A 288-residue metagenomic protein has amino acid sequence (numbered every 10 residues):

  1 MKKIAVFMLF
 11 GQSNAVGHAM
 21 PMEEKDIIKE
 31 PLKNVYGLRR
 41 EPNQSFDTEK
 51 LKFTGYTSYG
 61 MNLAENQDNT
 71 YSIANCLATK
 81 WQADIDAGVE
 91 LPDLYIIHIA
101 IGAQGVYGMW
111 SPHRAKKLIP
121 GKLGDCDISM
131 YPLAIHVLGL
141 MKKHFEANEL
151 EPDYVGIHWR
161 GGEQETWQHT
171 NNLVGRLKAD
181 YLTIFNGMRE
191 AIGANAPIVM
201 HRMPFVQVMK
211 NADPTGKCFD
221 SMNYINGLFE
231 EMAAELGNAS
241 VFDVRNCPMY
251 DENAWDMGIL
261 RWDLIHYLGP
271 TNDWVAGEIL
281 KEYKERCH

Functional and structural regions predicted by a protein language model:
M1-H288: Cell-envelope and extracellular/periplasmic
